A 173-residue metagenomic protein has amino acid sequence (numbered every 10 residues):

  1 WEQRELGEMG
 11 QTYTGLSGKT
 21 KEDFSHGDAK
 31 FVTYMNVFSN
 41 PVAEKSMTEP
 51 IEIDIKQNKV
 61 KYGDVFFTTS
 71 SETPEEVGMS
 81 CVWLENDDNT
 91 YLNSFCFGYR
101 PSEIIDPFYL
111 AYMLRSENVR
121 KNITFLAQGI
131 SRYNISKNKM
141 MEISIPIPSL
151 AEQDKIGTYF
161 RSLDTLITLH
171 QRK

Functional and structural regions predicted by a protein language model:
W1-E2, I143, P148-K173: Amphipathic alpha-helical segments with low aromatic content
W1-L16: Non-catalytic DNA-recognition/assembly elements of restriction-modification systems
G10, T20-I51: DNA target-recognition patches
S17-T20, T90-F95, A127-D154: A short glycine-rich beta-alpha junction/loop motif
T33-Y34, P50-R115: A short beta-sheet element
